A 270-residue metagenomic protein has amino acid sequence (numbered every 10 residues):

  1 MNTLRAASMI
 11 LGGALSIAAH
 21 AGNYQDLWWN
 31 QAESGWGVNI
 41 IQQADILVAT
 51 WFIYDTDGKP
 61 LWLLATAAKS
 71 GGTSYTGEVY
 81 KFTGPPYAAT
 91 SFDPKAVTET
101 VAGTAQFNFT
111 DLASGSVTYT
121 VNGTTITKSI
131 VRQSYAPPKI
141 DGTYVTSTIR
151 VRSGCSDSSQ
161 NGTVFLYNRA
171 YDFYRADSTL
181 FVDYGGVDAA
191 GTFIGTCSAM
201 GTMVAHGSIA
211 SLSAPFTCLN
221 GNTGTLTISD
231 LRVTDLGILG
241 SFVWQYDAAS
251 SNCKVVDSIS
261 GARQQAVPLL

Functional and structural regions predicted by a protein language model:
M1-S8: Bacterial N-terminal signal peptides that target proteins for export
A14-A19: N-terminal signal peptide c-region/cleavage motif recognized by signal peptidases
G22-A102, T146-T227, N252, Q265: Central antiparallel beta-sheet cores of small beta-barrel/beta-sandwich binding domains
I46, S114-S116, T179, G237: Structural motif
A65-G71, L112, T118-V151, L239-L270: Edge beta-strand at a domain terminus
G71, F109-A113, D177, T234-D235: Residue-level recognition of beta-strand termini and adjacent short loop/turns
T100-A102, F109-S116: Ligand-binding face of N-terminal immunoglobulin V-set domains in extracellular IgSF glycoproteins
